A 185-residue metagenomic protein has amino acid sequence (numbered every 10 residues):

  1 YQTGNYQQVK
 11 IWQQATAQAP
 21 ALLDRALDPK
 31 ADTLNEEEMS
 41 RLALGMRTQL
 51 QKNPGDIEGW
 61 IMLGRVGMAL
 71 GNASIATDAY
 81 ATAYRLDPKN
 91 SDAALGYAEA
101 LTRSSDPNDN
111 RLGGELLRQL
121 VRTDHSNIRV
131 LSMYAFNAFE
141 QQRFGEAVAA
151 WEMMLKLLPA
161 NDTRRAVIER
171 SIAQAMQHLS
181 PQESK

Functional and structural regions predicted by a protein language model:
Y1-L44: Long, contiguous interaction/recruitment modules in multidomain scaffold/adaptor proteins
A26-N35, M39, I57, I61-D124: Alpha-helical adaptor scaffolds
L44-R47, A81, R118, E152: Alpha-solenoid helical repeat scaffolds
Q49, V66, A100-R103, N137 (+1 more regions): Residue-level signature for tetratricopeptide repeat
K52, L86, T123-D124, L157 (+1 more regions): Structural marker of alpha-solenoid helical repeat scaffolds
S104-R111, A173-K185: Alpha-helical linker/edge segments of TPR/alpha-solenoid repeat scaffolds and analogous pre-/post-domain helices
F139, F144-D162, R170-A173: TPR/TPR-like (Sel1-like) alpha-helical repeat modules
